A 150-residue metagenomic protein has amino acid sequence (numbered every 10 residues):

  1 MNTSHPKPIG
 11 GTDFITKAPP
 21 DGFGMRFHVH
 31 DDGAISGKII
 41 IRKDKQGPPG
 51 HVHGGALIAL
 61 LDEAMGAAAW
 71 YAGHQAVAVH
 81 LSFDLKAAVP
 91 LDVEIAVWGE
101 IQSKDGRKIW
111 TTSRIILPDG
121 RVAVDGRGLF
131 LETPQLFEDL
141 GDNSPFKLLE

Functional and structural regions predicted by a protein language model:
M1-H5, V89-L91, Q102-E150: HotDog/MaoC-like acyl-thioester-processing domains
M1-K38, R42-K43, N143-E150: Non-catalytic linker/capping segments at the edges of enzyme domains
R26, S82-D84, A96-E100, T112-R114 (+1 more regions): Residues located in well-ordered beta-strands
G33-I35, V77-V79, I95, I109 (+1 more regions): Hydrophobic core residues within well-ordered beta-strands of beta-rich domains
S36, I41-L60: A conserved, well-ordered hydrophobic junction motif at loop->secondary-structure transitions
I39-I41, L85, E132: Hydrophobic residues in beta-strands and at strand termini
E63-A96, I101: Hydrophobic beta-strand-centered segment that forms part of the acyl-chain substrate-binding groove
